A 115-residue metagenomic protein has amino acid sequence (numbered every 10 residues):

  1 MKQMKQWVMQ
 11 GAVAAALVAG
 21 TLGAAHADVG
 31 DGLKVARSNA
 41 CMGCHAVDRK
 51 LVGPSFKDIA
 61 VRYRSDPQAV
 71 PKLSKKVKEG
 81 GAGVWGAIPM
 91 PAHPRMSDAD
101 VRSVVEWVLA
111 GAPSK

Functional and structural regions predicted by a protein language model:
K2-A12: Bacterial N-terminal signal peptides that target proteins for export
Q3, D31, H45, Q68-V70 (+1 more regions): Periplasmic c-type cytochrome electron-transfer domains
Q10-G20: Bacterial N-terminal signal peptides
T21-A27: Sec/Tat signal peptide C-region and signal peptidase I cleavage site
D28-V47: Sequence/structural segment immediately N-terminal to covalent heme-attachment motifs in c-type and related
R37, V61-R64, K78-A82, E106-P113: Sec-exported extracytoplasmic/periplasmic mature domains
G43, V52-V61, K75-S103: Axial heme c-ligation environment in periplasmic c-type cytochrome domains
R62-K72: Short microdomains enriched in Cys/His and/or Lys/Arg
